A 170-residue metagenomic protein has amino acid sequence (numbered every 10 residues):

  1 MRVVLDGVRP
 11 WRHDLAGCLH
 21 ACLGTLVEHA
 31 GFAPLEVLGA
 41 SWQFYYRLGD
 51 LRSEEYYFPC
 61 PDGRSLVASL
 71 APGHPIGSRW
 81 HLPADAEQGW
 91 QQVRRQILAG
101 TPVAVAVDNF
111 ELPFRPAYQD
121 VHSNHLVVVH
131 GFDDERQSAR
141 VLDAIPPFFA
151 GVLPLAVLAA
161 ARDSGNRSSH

Functional and structural regions predicted by a protein language model:
M1-A86: Cysteine-nucleophile protease catalytic domains, especially the papain-like/related folds used in DUB/UBL proteases
T25, H29, Q96, A161: Residues that form generic nucleotide/phosphate-binding pockets
A30-S53, D85-V141: Active-site-adjacent substructure of cysteine-protease-like catalytic cores
L70-P83, Y118-H122, L142-F148: Hydrophobic transmembrane alpha-helix bundles
D133-H170: Noncatalytic regulatory segments and standalone regulatory/sensor domains
